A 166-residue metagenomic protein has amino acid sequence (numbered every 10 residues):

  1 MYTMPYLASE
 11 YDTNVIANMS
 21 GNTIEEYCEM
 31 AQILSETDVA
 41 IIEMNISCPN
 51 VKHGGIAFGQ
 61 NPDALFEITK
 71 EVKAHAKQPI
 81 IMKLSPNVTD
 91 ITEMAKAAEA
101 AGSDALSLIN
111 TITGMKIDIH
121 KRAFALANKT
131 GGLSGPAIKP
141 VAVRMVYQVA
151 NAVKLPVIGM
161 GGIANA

Functional and structural regions predicted by a protein language model:
M1-T13: Glycine-rich, positively charged N-terminal anion/phosphate-binding segment
E10, N22-G159, A166: Alpha/beta enzyme core
